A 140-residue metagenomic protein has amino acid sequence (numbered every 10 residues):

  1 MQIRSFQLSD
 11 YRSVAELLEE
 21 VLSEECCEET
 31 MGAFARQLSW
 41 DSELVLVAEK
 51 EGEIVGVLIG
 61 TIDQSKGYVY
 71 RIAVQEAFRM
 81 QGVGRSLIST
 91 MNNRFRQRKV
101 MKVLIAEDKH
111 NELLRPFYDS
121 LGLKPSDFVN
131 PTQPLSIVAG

Functional and structural regions predicted by a protein language model:
M1-V14: A short beta-loop-alpha structural element at the N-terminal edge of CoA-dependent acyl/N-acetyltransferase catalytic
E25-V47, I59: Active-site rim helix/loop that mediates acceptor-substrate recognition in acyltransferases
V47, E53-T61, Y68-Y70: Conserved beta-strand in the GNAT
I72-R79: A short, internal acetyl-CoA/4′-phosphopantetheine-binding micro-motif in the GNAT/acyltransferase core
M80-N93, S120: Conserved acetyl-CoA-binding loop-helix of GNAT-fold acetyltransferases
F95-E107: Conserved GNAT acetyl-CoA-binding A-motif
I105-L114, T132, S136: Conserved beta-strand-loop-alpha-helix junction that forms the acyl-donor binding cleft
Y118-F128: Conserved acetyl-CoA-binding loop of GNAT-fold acetyltransferases
